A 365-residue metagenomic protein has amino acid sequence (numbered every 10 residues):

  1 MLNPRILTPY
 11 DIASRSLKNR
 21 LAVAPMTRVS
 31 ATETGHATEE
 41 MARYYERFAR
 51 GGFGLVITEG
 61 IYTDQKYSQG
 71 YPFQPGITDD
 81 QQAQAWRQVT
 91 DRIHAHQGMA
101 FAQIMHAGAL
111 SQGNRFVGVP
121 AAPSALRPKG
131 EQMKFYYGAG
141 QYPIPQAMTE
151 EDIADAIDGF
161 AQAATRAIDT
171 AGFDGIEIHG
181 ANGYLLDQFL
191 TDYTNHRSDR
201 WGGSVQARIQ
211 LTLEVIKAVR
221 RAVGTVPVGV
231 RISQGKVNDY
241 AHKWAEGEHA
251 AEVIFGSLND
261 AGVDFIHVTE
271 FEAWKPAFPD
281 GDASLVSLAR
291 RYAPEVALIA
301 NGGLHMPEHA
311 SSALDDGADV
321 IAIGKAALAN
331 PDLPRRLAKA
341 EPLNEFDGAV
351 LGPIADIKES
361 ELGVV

Functional and structural regions predicted by a protein language model:
M1-V365: Flavin-dependent oxidoreductase catalytic cores
